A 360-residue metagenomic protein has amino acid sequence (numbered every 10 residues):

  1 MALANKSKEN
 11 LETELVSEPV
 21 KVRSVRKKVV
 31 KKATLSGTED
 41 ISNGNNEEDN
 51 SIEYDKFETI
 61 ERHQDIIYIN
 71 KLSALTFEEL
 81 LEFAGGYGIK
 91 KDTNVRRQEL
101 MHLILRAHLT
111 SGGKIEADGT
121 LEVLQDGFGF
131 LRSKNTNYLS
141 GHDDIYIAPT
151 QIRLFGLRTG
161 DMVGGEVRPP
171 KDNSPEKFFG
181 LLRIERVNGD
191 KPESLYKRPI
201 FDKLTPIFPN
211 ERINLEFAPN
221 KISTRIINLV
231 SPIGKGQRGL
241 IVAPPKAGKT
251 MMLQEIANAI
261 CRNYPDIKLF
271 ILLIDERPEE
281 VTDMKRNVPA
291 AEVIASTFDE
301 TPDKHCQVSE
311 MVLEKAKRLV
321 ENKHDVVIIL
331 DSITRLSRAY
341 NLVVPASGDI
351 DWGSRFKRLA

Functional and structural regions predicted by a protein language model:
M1-D143: Charged, low-complexity terminal tails
I66-A74, K90-Q98, K114-D118, L124 (+7 more regions): Conserved phosphate/pyrophosphate-binding and hydrolysis machinery centered on Walker-type P-loop NTPases, extending
L80, L100, G129, A148 (+5 more regions): Residue-level signature of catalytic and energy-coupling elements of molecular machines, predominantly ATP/GTP-dependent
A84-G88, D92-L100, D144, P149-P199: Conserved glycine-bearing catalytic or ligand-binding loops at nucleotide- and phosphate-handling centers of large
G127, T136-Y138, Q151, T159 (+10 more regions): Conserved nucleotide-binding/hydrolysis micro-motifs of P-loop NTPases
L157-T159, D172-I241: P-loop NTP-binding catalytic core
P206-F208, R212-K304, S309: Phosphate-binding glycine-rich loops and their immediate beta-loop-alpha structural context
V288-V293, P302-L313, L319-A360: Conserved P-loop NTPase nucleotide-binding/switch module
